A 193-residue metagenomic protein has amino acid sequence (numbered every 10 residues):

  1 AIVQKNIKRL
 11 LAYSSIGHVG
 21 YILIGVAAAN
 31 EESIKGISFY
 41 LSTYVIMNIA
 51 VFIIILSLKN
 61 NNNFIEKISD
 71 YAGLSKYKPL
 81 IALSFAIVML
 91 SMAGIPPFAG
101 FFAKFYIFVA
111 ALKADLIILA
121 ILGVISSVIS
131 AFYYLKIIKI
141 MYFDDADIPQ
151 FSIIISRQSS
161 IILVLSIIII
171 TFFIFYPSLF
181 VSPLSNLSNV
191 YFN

Functional and structural regions predicted by a protein language model:
A1-N193: Alpha-helical transmembrane segments of multi-pass membrane proteins predominantly involved in bioenergetics
